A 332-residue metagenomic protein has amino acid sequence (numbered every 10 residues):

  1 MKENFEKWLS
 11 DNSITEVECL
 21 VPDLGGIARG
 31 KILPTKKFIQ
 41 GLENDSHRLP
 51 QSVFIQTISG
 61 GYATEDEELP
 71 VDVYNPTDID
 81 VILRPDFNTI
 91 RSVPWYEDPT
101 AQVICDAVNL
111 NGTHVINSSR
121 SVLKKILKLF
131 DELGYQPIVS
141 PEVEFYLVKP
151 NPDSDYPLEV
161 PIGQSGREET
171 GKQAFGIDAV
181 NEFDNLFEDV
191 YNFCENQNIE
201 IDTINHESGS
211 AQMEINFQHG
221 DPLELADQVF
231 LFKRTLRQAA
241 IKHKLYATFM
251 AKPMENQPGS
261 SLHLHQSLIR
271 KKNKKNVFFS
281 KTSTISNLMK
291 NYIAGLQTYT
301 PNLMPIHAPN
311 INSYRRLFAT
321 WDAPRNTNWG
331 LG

Functional and structural regions predicted by a protein language model:
M1-T203, L225, L245: ATP/Mg2+-dependent ligation/transfer catalytic cores
E18, R29-K31, K233-R237, K252: Basic side chains
R120, V139, D184, E188 (+5 more regions): Conserved structured core elements
I138-L147, D202-G209, T248-M254, H307-Y314: Short, surface-exposed recognition loops or helix-turn segments adjacent to catalytic cores
V148-R167, E200-G220, P253-N273: Active-site-proximal loop/short-helix segments that contain or immediately flank catalytic acid/base residue(s)
F175, A179, I215-P222, V229: N-terminal glycine-rich flavin-associated loop
E214-E224, R237, I241-G332: Loop-rich catalytic cores of soluble enzymes, especially ATP-dependent carboxylate-amine ligases and other
